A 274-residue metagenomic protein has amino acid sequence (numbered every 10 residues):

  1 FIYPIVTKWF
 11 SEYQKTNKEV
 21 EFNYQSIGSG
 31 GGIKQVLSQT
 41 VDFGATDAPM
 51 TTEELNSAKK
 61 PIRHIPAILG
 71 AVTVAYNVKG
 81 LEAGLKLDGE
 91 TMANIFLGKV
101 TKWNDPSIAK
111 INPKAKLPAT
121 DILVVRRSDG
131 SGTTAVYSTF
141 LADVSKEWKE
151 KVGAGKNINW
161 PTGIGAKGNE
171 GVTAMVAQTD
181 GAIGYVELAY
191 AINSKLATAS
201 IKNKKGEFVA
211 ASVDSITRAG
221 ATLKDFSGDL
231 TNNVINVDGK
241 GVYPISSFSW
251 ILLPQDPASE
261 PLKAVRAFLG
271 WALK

Functional and structural regions predicted by a protein language model:
F1-K274: Flexible loop/hinge segments at secondary-structure junctions
